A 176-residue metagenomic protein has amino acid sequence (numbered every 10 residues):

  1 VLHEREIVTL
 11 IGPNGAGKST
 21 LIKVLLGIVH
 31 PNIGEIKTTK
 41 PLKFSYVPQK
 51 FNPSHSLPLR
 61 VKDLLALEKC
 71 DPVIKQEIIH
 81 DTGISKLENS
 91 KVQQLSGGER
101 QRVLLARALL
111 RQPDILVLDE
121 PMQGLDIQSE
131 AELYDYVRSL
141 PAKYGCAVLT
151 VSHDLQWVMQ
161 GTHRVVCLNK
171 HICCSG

Functional and structural regions predicted by a protein language model:
L26: Helix-to-loop junction immediately C-terminal to a conserved catalytic motif
P72-E88: Conserved ABC ATPase "signature" region
K91-L95, E99: Conserved ABC ATPase signature
L105: Hydrophobic anchor residue at the start of the ABC signature
L116-E120: Catalytic Walker B motif of ABC-type/P-loop ATPase nucleotide-binding domains
S152-H153: H-loop/switch region of ABC-family ATPase nucleotide-binding domains
V165-G176: H-loop (His-switch) and adjacent beta-strand-loop-beta switch element of ABC-type ATPase nucleotide-binding domains
